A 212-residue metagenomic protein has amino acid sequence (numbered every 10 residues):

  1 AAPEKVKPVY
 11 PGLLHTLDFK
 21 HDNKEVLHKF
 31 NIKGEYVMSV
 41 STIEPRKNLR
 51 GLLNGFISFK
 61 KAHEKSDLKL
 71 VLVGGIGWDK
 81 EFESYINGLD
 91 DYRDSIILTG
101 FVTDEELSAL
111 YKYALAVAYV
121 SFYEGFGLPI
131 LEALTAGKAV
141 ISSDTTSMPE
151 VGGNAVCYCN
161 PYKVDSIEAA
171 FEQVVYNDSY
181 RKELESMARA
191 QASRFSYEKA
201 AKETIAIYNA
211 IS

Functional and structural regions predicted by a protein language model:
A1-S212: Carbohydrate transferase catalytic cores enriched for Leloir-type hexosyltransferases
